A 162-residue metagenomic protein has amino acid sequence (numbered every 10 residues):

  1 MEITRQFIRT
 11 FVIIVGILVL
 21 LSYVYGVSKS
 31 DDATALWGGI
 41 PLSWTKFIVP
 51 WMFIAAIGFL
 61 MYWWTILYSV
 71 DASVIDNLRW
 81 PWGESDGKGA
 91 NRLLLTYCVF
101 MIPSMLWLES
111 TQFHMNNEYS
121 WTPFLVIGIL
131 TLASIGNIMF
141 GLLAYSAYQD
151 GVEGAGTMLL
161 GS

Functional and structural regions predicted by a protein language model:
M1-G16, K46, G87-L94, L125 (+1 more regions): Alpha-helical transmembrane segments and their helix-start/interface "positive-inside/aromatic belt" motifs in integral
E2, K29-T45, T111-F124, D150-V152: Membrane-interface interhelical loops and short amphipathic "cap" helices that link adjacent transmembrane segments
V15-D31: Alpha-helical transmembrane segments of multi-pass membrane proteins
P41-M61: Interfacial helix-start motif at the membrane-water boundary
I57-V74, M139-L143: Membrane-water interface of transmembrane alpha-helices
D71-G136: Membrane-proximal helix-loop-helix units in multi-pass membrane proteins
S134-S162: Terminal transmembrane helical module of multi-pass membrane proteins
